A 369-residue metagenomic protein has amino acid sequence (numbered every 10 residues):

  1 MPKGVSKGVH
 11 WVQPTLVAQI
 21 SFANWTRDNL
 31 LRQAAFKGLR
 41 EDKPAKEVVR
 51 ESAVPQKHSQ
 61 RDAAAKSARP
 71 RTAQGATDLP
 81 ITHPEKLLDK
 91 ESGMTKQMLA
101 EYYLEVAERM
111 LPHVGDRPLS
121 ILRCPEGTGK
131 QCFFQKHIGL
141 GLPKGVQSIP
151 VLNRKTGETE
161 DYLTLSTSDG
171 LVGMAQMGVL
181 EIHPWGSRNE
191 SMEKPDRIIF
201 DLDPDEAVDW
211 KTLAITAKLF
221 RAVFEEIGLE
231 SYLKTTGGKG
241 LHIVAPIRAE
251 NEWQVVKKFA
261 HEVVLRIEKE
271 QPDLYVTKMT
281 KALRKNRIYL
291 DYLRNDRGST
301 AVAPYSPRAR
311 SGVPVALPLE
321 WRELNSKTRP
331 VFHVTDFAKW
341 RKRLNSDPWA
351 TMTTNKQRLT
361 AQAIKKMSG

Functional and structural regions predicted by a protein language model:
P2-E101, E108-L111, G115-D116, T156-G157 (+4 more regions): C-terminal accessory nucleic-acid interaction domains of nucleic acid-metabolism proteins
V17, D78, P118-S120, Q131 (+3 more regions): Beta-sheet entry/capping signal
A23, C124, T236, P246 (+1 more regions): Short loop/turn motifs enriched for small/polar and acidic residues
L31, K239-H242: Gly/Ser/Thr-rich beta-alpha loop segments that engage phosphate groups in nucleotides
P80-S166, G170-V172: Charge-rich, low-complexity segments
L122-C124, S231-G237, K278-A282: Short beta-strand
T164-T236, I247-V255, G369: Signature for HUH/AEP ssDNA processing cores
H242-R248, Y289-Y292: A short beta-strand motif that forms the metal-chelation/ATP-contact edge of phosphoryl-transfer active sites
